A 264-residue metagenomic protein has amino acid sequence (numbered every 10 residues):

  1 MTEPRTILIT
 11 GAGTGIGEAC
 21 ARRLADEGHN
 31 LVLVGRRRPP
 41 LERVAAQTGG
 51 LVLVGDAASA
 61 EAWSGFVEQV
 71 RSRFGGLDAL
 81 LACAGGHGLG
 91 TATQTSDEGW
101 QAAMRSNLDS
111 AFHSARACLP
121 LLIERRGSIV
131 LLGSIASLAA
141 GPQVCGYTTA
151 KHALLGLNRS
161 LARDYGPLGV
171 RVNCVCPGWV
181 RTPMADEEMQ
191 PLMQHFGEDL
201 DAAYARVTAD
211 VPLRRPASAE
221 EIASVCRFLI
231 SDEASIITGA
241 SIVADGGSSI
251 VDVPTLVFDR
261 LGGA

Functional and structural regions predicted by a protein language model:
G13-G15: Conserved glycine-rich cofactor-binding loop
T91-A92, S96-M104, V207: Substrate-binding pocket helix/loop in short-chain dehydrogenase/reductase
A115, A150, N158: Active-site helix of classical SDR
P120, R163-P167: Alpha-helical segment proximal to the catalytic Tyr-Lys
S134: Residue(s) in the substrate-gating loop at a strand-loop-helix junction that position the organic substrate next
A139, R227, T238-A264: Short C-terminal tail/terminal secondary-structure segment of NAD(P)H-dependent dehydrogenase/reductase domains
G166, R171, I237-G239: Short, small/polar-rich loop/turn modules that mediate ligand/substrate recognition or access, typified
